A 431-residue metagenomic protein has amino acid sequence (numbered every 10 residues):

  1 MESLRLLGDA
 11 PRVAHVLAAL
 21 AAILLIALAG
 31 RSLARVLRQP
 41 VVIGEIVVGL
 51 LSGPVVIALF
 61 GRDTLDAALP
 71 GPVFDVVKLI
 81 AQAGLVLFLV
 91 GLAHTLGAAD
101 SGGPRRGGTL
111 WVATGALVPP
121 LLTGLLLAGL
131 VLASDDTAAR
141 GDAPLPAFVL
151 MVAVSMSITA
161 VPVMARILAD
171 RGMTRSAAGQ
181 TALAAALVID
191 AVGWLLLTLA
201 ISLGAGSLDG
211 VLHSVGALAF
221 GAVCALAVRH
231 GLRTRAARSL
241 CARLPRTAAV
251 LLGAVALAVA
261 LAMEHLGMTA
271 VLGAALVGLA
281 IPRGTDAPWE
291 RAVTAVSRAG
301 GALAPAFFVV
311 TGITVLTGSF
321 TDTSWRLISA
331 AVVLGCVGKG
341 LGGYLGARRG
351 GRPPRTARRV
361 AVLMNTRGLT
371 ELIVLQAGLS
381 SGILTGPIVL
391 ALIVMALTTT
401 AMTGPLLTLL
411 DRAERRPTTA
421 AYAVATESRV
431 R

Functional and structural regions predicted by a protein language model:
L4-H15, L65-A81, W111, T137-A153 (+4 more regions): Interfacial loop-to-helix junctions that mark the boundaries of transmembrane helices in multi-pass membrane
L6-G8, R12-I26, G71-D75, L96-A133 (+7 more regions): Entry/N-cap segments of selected transmembrane alpha helices and their immediately preceding amphipathic helices
L24-Q39, L87-R105, P162-T174, L226-L240 (+3 more regions): C-terminal ends of transmembrane helices
A29-G44, A258-L272: Flexible hinge motifs at transmembrane-helix junctions and intramembrane kinks/re-entrant loops in multi-pass membrane
V41-V47, G71-V76, P104-G115, S134-M156 (+6 more regions): The feature identifies polytopic integral membrane transport proteins across all domains of life
S52-G108, T234-T247, L251-A330: Membrane-interface junctions of multi-pass transporters
I57-G61, L121-L130, A191-S202, V255-T269 (+2 more regions): Hydrophobic alpha-helical transmembrane segments in multi-pass integral membrane proteins
L87, T95, T123, F148-L196 (+3 more regions): Short helical (or helix-break) motifs at transmembrane helix termini and adjacent helical loops in multi-pass membrane
